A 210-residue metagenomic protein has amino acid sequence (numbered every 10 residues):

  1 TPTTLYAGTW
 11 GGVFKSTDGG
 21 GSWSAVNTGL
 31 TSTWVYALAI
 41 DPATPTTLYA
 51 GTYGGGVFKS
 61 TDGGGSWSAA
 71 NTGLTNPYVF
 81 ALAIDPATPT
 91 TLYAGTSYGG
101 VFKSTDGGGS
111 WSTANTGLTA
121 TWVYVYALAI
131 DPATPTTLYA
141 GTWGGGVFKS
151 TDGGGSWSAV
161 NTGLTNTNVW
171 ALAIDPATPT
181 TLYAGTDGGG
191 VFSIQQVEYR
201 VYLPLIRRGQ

Functional and structural regions predicted by a protein language model:
G11-V13, G55-V57, Y98-V101, G144-V147 (+1 more regions): Loop/turn residues immediately N-terminal
S16-T17, S60-T61, S104-T105, S150-T151 (+1 more regions): Conserved Ser/Thr-centered positions that define the repeating blades of beta-propeller domains
N27-T33, N71-P77, N115-T121, N161-T167: Short loop/turn motifs that recur once per blade in beta-propeller domains
D41, D85, D131, D175-A177: Structural WD40 beta-propeller signal
L164, N168-Y199: Blade-level signature of beta-propeller repeat domains, shared across WD40, Kelch, NHL, RCC1 and BNR/Asp-box propellers
